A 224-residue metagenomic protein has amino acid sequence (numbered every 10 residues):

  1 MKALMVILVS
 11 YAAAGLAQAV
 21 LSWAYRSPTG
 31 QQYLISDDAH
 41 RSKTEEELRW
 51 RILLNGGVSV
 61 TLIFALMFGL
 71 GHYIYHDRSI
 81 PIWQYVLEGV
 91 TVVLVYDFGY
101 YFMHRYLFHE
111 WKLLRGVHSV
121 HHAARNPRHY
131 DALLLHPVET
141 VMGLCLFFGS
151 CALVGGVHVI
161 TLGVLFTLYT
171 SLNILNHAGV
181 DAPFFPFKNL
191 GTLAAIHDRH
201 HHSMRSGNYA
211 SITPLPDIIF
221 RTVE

Functional and structural regions predicted by a protein language model:
M1-V154, Y209-E224: Non-catalytic, topology-defining segments of multipass membrane proteins
V157-P214: Functionally important transmembrane alpha-helices
